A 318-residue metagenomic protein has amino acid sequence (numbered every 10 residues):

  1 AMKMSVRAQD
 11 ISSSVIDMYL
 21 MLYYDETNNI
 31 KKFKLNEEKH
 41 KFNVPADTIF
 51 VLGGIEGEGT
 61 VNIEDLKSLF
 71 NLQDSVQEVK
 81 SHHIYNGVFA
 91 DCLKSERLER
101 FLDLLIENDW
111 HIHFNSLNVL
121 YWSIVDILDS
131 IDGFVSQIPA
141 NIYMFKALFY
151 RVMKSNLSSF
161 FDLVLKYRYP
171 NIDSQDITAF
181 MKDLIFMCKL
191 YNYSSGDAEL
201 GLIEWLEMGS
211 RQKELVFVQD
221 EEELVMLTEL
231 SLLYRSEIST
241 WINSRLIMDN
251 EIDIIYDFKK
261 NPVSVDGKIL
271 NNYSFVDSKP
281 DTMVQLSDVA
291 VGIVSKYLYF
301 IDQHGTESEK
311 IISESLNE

Functional and structural regions predicted by a protein language model:
A1-E318: Phosphate-ester processing/binding pockets and catalytic centers
